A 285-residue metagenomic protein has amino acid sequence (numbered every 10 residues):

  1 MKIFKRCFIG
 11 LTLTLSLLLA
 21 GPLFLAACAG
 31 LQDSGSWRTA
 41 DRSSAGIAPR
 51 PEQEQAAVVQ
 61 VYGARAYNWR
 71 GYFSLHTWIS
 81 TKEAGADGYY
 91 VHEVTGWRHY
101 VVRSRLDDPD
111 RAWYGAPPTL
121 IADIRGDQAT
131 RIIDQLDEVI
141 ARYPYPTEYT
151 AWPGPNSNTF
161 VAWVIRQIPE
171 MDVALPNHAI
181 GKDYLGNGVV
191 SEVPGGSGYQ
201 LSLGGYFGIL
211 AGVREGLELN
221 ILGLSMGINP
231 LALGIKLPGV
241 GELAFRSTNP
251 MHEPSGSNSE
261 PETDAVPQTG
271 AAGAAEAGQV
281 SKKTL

Functional and structural regions predicted by a protein language model:
K2-S44, R142-L285: Activation targets extended, charge/polar-rich intrinsically disordered C-terminal tails
C7-T14, C28, Q55-R65, W69-I79 (+4 more regions): Hydrophobic alpha-helical membrane-spanning segments
L31-G46, R50-I124, P146-Y149, P230-V240: Glycine-rich catalytic cores of cysteine/serine-nucleophile enzymes that process amide/ester linkages in cell-envelope
W97-R98, T119-I133, Y184-P194: Intrinsically disordered, glycine/charged-rich N-terminal periplasmic/extracytoplasmic linker segments that lie
R105-E170: Mid-length scaffold segments of soluble, non-membrane domains
